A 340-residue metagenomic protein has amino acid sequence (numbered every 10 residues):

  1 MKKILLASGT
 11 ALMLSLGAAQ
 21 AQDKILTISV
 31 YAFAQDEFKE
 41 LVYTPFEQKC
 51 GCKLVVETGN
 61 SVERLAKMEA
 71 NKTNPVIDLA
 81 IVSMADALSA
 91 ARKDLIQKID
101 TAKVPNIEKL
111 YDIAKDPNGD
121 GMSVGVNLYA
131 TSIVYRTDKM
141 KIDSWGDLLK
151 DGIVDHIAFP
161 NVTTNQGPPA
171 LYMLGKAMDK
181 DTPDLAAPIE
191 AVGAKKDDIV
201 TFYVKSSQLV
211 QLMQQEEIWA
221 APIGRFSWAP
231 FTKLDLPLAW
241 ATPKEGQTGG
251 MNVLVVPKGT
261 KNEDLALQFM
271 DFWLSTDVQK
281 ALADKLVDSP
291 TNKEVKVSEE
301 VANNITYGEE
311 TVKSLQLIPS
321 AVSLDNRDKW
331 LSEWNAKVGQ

Functional and structural regions predicted by a protein language model:
Q22-L88: Early extracytoplasmic/lumenal segment of secretory-pathway proteins
A32-K39, V76-E217: Extracytoplasmic ligand-binding site segments that recognize negatively charged/polar headgroups
A85-S89, Q214-Q215, W219-P237: A ligand-binding cleft/hinge motif common to bilobed small-molecule-binding domains
Q97-N106, S123, W219-A220, L236-T248 (+1 more regions): Short beta-strand->loop
Y129, E190-K195, Y203, L234-K258 (+1 more regions): Periplasmic-binding protein-like
S132-K139, M173-A177, G250-E263, W273 (+1 more regions): A bilobed periplasmic-binding-protein/Venus flytrap-type ligand-binding module shared by bacterial periplasmic
P257-L315: Mature extracytoplasmic/periplasmic domains
E299-Q340: Extracellular/periplasmic bilobal clamshell ligand-binding domains
